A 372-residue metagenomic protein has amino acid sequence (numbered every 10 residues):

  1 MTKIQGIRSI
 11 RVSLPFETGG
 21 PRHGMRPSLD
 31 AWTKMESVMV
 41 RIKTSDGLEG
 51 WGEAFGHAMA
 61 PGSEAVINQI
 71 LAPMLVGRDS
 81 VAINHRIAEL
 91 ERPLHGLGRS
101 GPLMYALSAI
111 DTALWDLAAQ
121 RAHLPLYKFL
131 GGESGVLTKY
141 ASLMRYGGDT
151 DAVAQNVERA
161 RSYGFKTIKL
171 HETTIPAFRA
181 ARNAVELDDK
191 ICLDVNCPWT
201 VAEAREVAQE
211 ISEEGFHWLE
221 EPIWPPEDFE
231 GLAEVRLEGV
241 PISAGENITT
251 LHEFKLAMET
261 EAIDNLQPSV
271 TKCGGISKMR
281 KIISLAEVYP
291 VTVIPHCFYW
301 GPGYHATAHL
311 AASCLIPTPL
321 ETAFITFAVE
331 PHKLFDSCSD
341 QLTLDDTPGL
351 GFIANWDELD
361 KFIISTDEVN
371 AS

Functional and structural regions predicted by a protein language model:
M1-P73, L359-S372: N-terminal basic, low-complexity leaders that serve as flexible interaction/assembly modules and, when applicable, as
T2-Q5, S9-V12, F16-G19, W32 (+2 more regions): Flexible C-terminal active-site loop/helix
I4, G47, L71, I110 (+7 more regions): Conserved, mostly hydrophobic/aromatic
I7, K43-R121: Metal- or metallocofactor-binding catalytic centers and their adjacent structured scaffolds across diverse enzyme
L97, A122-R145, A177-R182, E186-K190: N-terminal small/glycine-rich loop or linker at the start of catalytic domains across soluble metabolic enzymes
V136-A152, V195-T200, S243, N247: Active-site mouth loops of central-metabolism enzymes
R159-I168: Catalytic domains of carbohydrate-active enzymes, especially glycoside hydrolases
L170, I175-P302, V329, S337: Catalytic core of soluble alpha/beta enzymes
